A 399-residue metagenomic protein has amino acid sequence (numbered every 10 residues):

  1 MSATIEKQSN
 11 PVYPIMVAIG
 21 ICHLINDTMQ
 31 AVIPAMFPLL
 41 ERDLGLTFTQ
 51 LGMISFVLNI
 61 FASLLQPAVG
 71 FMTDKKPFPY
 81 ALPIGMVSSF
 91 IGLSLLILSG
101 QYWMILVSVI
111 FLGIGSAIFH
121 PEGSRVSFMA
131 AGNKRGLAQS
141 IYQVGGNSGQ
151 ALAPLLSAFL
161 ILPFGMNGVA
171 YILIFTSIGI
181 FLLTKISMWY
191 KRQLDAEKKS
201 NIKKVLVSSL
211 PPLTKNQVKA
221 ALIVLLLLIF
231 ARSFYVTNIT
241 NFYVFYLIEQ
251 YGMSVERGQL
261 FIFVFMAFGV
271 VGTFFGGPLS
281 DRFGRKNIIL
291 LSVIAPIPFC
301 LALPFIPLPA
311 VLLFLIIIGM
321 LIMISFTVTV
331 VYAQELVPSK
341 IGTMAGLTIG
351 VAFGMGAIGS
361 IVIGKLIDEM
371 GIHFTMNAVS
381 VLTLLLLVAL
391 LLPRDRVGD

Functional and structural regions predicted by a protein language model:
A31, N59-P67, Q150-A151, M266-F274 (+1 more regions): Residue-level signature of mid-helix packing/kink "hotspots" within the transmembrane helices of 12-pass Major
I33-P34, V218-V270: Extracytoplasmic gate region of multi-pass secondary transporters
L64-W103: Conserved MFS/SLC helix-loop-helix module at the cytosolic interface between two early adjacent transmembrane helices
Y80-L95, N287-A302, S380: Structural signature of the two symmetry-related core transmembrane helices
S108-G145: Cytoplasmic helix-loop-helix junction between adjacent transmembrane helices in 12-TM secondary transporters
I141-R192: Helix-loop-helix hairpin linking two adjacent transmembrane segments in secondary transporters
K185-P211: Flexible cytoplasmic inter-helical loops of multi-pass small-molecule transporters
S280-T329: C-terminal transmembrane helical hairpin of 12-TM major facilitator-type secondary transporters
